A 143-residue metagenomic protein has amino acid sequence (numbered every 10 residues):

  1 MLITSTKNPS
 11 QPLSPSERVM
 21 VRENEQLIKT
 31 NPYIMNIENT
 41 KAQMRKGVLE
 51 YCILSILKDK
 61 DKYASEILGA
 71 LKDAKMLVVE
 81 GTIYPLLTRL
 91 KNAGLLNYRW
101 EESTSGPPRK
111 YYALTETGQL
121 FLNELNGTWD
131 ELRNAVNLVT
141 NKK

Functional and structural regions predicted by a protein language model:
E17-R18: Glycine-biased, low-complexity coil/linker segments
N24-A42: Short, Lys/Arg-enriched N-terminal segment that forms or immediately precedes the first helix of a structured domain
I34, L120-K143: Amphipathic alpha-helical dimerization/coiled-coil segments that flank or bridge DNA-binding/regulatory modules
K41-T82, E101: N-terminal helix-turn-helix DNA-binding core of bacterial DNA-binding proteins
I83-P85, R89-L90: Basic amphipathic alpha-helical segments that dock to polyanions
G94: Glycine-centered, phosphate/nucleic-acid-interacting loop/turn motifs that mediate DNA/RNA or nucleotide
T104, P108-N126: Basic, amphipathic "hinge/linker" alpha-helix immediately C-terminal to the N-terminal HTH DNA-binding motif
